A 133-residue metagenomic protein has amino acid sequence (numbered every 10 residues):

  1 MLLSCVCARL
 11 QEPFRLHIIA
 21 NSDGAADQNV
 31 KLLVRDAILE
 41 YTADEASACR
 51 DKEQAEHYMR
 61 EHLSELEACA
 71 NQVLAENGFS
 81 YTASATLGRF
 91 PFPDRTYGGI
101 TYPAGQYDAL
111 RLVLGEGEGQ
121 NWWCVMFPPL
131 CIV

Functional and structural regions predicted by a protein language model:
M1-C7: Hydrophobic membrane-insertion alpha-helices, especially the h-region of bacterial N-terminal signal peptides
A8-F14, G98-Y102: Secretory/periplasmic and organellar redox-cofactor proteins
E12-L63: Early exported N-terminus immediately downstream of N-terminal targeting peptides
I19-N21, G115, F127: Solvent-exposed residues in well-ordered beta-strands and their adjoining turns, especially edge/terminal strands
D23-G24, F90-F92, L130-I132: Solvent-exposed loop/turn segments at secondary-structure junctions within structured extracellular/periplasmic domains
L33-R35, S47, I100-A104, A109 (+1 more regions): General N-terminal targeting signals
E56-N121, V125: Mid-length scaffold segments of soluble, non-membrane domains
W123-V133: Flexible, solvent-exposed short loops/turns enriched in glycine
